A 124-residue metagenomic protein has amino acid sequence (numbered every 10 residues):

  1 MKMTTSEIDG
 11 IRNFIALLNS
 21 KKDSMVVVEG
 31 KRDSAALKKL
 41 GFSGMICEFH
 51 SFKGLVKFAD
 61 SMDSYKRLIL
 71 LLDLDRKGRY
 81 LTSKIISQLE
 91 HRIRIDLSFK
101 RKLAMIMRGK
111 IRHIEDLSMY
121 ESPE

Functional and structural regions predicted by a protein language model:
M1-M25, K31-A35, F58-A59: Phosphate-handling DNA/RNA-contact segment within nucleic-acid enzymes
K31-L40, M45, F49-E124: TOPRIM fold recognition
